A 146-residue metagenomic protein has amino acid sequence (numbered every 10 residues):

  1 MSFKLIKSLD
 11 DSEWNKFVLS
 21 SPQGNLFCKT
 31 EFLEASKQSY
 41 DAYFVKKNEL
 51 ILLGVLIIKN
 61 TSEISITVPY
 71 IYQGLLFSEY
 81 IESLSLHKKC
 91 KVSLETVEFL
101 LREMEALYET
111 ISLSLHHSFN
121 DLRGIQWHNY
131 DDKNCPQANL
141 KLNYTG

Functional and structural regions predicted by a protein language model:
M1-C28: Short amphipathic alpha-helix that is part of the acyltransferase structural core
M1-S2, E79-E82, Y144-G146: Charged, low-complexity surface segments at secondary-structure and domain boundaries
L9, F32-F99: Conserved donor-binding loop and adjoining core beta-sheet/short helix segment in diverse acyl/aminoacyl transferases
K16-S20, A35, E103: Residues that form generic nucleotide/phosphate-binding pockets
S20-S21, S39, L107: Structured helix-beta-strand junction loops
Q23-G24, Y72-Q73, L122: Generic secondary-structure boundary/loop-capping signal
F27-C28, L33, N120: Generic, ordered loop/turn and secondary-structure boundary motif
K89-G146: Acyl-donor-binding surface of acyltransferase catalytic domains
